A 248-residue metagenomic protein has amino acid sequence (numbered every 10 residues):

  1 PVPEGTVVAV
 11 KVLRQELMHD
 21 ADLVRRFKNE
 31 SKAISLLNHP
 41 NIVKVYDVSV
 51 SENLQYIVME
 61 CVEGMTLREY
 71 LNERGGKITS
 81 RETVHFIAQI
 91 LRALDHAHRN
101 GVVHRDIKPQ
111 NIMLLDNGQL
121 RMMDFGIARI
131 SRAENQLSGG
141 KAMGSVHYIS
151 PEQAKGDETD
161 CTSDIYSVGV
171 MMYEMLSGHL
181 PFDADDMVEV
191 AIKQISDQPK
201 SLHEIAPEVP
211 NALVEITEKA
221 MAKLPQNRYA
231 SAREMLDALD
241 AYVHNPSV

Functional and structural regions predicted by a protein language model:
R14-L36: AlphaC helix of the eukaryotic protein kinase fold
V48: Activation-segment/catalytic-loop signature of the eukaryotic protein kinase fold
E52-T66, Y70: Conserved short submotifs of the Hanks-type protein kinase catalytic core that shape the nucleotide-binding pocket
R68-I78: AlphaC helix of the protein kinase catalytic domain
F86-I87: Activation segment signature within eukaryotic-like protein kinase domains
L91-V102: Protein kinase catalytic-loop region centered on the HRD/HxD motif
H147-S247: C-terminal lobe helix-coil module of Hanks-type protein kinase domains
